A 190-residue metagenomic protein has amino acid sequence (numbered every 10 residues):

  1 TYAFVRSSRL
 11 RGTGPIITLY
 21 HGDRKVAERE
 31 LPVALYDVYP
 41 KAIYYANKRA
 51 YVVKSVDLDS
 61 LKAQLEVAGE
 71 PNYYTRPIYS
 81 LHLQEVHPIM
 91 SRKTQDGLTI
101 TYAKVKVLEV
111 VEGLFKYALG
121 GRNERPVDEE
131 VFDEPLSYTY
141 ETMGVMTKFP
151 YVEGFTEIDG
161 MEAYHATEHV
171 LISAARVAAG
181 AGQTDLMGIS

Functional and structural regions predicted by a protein language model:
T1-V38, A42-K48, K54-S190: Extended, highly charged accessory segments
